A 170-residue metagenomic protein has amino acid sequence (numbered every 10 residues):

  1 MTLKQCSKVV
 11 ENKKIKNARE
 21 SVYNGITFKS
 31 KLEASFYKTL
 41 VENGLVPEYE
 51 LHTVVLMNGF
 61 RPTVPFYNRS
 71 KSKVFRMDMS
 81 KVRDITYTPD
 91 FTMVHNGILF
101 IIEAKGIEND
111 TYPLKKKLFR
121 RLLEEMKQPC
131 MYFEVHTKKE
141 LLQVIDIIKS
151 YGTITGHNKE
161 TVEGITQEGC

Functional and structural regions predicted by a protein language model:
M1-C170: Electrostatic, structured charged patches in enzyme active sites and in nucleic-acid/phosphate-binding
